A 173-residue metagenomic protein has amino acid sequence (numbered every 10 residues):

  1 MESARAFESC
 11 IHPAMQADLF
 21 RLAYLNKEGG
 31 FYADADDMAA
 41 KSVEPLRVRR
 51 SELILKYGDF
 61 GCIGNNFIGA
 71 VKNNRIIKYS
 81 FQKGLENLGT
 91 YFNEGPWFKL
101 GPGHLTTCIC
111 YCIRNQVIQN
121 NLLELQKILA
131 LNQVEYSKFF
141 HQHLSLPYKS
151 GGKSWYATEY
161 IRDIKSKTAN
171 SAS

Functional and structural regions predicted by a protein language model:
M1-A17, A33-S173: Glycosyltransferase-associated regions of secretory-pathway enzymes, highlighting luminal stem/catalytic domains
L19-G30: Small-residue hinge/turn detector
